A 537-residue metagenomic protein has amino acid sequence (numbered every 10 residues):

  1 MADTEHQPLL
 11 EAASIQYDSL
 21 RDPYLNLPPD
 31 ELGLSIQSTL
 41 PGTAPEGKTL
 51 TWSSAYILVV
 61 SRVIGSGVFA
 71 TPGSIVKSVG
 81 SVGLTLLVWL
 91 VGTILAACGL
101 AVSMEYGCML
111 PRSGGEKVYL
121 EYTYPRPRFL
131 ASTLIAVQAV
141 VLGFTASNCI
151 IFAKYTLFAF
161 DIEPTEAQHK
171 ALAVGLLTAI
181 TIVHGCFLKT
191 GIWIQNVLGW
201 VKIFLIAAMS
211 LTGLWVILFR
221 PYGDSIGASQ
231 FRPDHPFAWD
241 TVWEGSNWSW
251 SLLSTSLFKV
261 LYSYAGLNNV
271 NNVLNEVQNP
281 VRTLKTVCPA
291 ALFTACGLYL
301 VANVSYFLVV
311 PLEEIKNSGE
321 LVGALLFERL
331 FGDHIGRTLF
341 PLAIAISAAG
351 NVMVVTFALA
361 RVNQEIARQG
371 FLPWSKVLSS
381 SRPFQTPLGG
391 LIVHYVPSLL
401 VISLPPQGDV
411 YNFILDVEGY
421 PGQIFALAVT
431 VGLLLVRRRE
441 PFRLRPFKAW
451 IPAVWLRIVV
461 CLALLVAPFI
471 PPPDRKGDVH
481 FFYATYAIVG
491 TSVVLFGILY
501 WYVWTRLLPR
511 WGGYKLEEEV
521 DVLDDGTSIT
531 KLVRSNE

Functional and structural regions predicted by a protein language model:
M1-S78, A96, L508-E537: Membrane-interface "cap" regions at the ends of multi-pass membrane proteins
L9, S14-Q16, L20-R21, P41-E46 (+2 more regions): Helix-loop-helix junctions that connect adjacent transmembrane segments in multi-pass membrane transporters
G42, E46-I151, L261, V270 (+3 more regions): Transmembrane helix-boundary motif of multi-pass solute transporters/channels
A97-L177, T181-I182, A348-V362, V410 (+1 more regions): Hydrophobic transmembrane alpha-helices that form the core helical bundles of multi-pass secondary transporters
R112, A136-I150, K259, Y264-V277 (+3 more regions): Membrane-helix boundary/coupling elements in multi-pass transport proteins
G115-R126, F158, P236-W243, S256 (+2 more regions): TM-loop-TM module centered on a large, flexible mid-protein loop between adjacent transmembrane helices in multi-pass
H169-R232, A265, C288-A291, L415-A426 (+2 more regions): Membrane-interface loop-to-helix entry segments
K376-L388, A426-T491: C-terminal membrane-solvent junction of multi-pass transporters and transport-like membrane proteins
